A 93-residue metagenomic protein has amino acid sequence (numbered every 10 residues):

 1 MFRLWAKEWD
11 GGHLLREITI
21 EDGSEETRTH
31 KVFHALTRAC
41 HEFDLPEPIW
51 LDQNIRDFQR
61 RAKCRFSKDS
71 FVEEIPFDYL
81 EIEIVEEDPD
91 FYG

Functional and structural regions predicted by a protein language model:
M1-E21: Short, extreme N-terminal segment that most often corresponds to the first beta-strand
W9-G11, G23, V85-P89: Generic structural motif
L14-E42: Short, flexible N-terminal segments of the mature chain
A35-G93: Acidic, low-complexity intrinsically disordered segments
